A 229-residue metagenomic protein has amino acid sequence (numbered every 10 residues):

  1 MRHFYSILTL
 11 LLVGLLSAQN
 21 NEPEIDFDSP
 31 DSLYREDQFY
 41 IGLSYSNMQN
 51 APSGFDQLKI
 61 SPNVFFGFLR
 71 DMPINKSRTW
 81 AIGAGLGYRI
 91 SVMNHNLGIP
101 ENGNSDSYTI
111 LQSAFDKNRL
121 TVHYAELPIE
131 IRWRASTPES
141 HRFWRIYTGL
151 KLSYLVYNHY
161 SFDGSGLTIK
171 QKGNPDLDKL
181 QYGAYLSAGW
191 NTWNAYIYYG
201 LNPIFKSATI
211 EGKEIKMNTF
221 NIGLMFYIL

Functional and structural regions predicted by a protein language model:
M1-E24, L224-L229: Bacterial Sec-dependent N-terminal signal peptides
I25-D37, P73-W80, S136-W144: Short loop/turn motifs that connect adjacent beta-strands in outer-membrane beta-barrel proteins
S29, Y34, G173-L229: Predominantly the C-terminal beta-signal and adjacent terminal strand-loop region of outer-membrane beta-barrel
L43-Q49, L86-N94, W133-A135, L150-N158 (+3 more regions): Transmembrane beta-strands of outer-membrane beta-barrel pores
S46-G67, G173-D176, F205-S207: Surface-exposed strand-loop-strand hairpins of Gram-negative outer-membrane beta-barrel proteins
A51, K117-T137, W144: Outer-membrane beta-barrel transmembrane strands
P52-K59, M93-G103, Y108-V122, L155-G183: Extracellular/periplasm-exposed beta-strand and loop segments of Gram-negative cell-envelope proteins, dominated by
F66-M72, L86-Y88, L127-W133, T148-L152 (+2 more regions): Residues on the lipid-exposed face of transmembrane beta-strands in outer-membrane beta-barrel proteins
